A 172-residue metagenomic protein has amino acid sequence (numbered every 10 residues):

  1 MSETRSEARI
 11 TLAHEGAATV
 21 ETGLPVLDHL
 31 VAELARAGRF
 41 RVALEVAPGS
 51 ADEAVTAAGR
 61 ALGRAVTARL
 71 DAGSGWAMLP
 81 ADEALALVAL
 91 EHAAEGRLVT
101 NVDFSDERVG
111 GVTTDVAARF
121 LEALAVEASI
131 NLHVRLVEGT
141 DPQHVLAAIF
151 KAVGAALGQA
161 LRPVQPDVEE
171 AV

Functional and structural regions predicted by a protein language model:
M1-V172: N-terminal intrinsically disordered, cationic/polar leader segments that include organellar targeting peptides
